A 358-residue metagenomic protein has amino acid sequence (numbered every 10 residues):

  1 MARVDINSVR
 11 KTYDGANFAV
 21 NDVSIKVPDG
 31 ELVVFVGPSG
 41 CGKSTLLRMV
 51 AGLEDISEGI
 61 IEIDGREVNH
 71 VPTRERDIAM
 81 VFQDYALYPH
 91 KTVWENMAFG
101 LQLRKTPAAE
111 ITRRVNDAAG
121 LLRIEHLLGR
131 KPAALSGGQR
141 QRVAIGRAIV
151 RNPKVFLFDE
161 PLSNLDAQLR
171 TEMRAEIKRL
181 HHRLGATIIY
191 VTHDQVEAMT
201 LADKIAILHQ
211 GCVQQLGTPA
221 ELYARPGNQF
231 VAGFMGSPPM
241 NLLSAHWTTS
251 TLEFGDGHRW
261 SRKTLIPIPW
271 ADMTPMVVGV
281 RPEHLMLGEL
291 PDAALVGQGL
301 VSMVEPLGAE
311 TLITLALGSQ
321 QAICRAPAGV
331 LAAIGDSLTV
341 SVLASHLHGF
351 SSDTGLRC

Functional and structural regions predicted by a protein language model:
V36-P38: The feature captures the beta-strand-to-loop junction immediately N-terminal to the Walker
S44-L47, V143: ABC ATPase nucleotide-binding domain helices that frame the ATP-binding cleft
A51: Helix-to-loop junction immediately C-terminal to a conserved catalytic motif
I60, R66, C212: ATP-binding/catalytic-site motifs of ATP-hydrolyzing domains
T73-F230: ABC ATPase nucleotide-binding domains
G227-V277, E283-S302, T311, L315-A332 (+1 more regions): ATPase nucleotide-binding modules
